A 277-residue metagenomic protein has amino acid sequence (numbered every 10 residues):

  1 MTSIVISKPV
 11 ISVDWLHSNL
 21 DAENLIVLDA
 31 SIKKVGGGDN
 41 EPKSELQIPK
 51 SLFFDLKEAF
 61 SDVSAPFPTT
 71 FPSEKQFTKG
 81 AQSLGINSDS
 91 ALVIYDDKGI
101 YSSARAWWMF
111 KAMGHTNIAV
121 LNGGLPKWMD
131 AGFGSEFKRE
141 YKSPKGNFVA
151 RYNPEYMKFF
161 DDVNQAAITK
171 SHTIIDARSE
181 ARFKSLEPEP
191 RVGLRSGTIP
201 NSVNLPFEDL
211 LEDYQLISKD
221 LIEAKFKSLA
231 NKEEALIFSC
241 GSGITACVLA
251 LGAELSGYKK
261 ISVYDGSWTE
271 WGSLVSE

Functional and structural regions predicted by a protein language model:
M1-E277: Cytosolic catalytic domains that perform sulfur/thiol-centered chemistry
